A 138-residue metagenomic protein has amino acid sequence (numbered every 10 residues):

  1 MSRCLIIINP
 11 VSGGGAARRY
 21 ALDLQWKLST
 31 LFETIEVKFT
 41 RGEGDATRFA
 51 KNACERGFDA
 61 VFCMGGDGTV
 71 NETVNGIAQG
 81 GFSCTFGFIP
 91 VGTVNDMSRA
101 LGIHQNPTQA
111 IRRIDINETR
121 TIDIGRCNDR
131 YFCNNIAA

Functional and structural regions predicted by a protein language model:
M1-V61, N75-G76: ATP/NTP phosphate-donor binding region
P10, M64-G66, I89-V91: Glycine-rich beta-strand-to-loop/alpha-helix junction loops that act as flexible
S12, V70, T93: Short, glycine/acidic-enriched loop or turn micro-motifs at the edges of active sites
G13, G42-E43, G66-D67, I103 (+1 more regions): Short beta->alpha junction loops/turns
L31, Q79-A138: Catalytic core of DAGKc-family lipid kinases
A46, G68-T73, D96: Short glycine/serine/threonine-rich phosphate/pyrophosphate-binding segments that cradle anionic phosphate groups
D59-M64, G68-T69: A glycine-rich beta-strand to alpha-helix segment that forms a phosphate/ribose-binding loop at ligand/cofactor sites
